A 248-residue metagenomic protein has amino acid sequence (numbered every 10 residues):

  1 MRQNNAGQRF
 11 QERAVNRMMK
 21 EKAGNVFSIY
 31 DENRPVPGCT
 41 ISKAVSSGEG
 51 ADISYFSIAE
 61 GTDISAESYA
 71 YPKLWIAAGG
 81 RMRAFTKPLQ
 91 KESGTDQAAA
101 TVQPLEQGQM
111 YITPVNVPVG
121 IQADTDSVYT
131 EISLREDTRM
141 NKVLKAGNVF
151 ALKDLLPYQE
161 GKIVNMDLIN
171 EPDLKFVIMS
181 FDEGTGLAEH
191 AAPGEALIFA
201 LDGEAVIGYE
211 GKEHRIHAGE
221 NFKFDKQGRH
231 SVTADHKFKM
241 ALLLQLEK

Functional and structural regions predicted by a protein language model:
M1-D52, T95, A99-Q107, D126-D173: A short, N-terminal "cap"/entry segment at the start of jelly-roll beta-barrel domains of the cupin/DSBH fold
V36-I41, D52-Y69, L89-Q90, G161-N165 (+3 more regions): Conserved short histidine dyad/triad with adjacent acidic residue
I64-A66, A84-F85, Q103, T113 (+5 more regions): Short beta-strand His + acidic residue motifs that chelate non-heme Fe in jelly-roll/DSBH and cupin folds
Y69-E92, P193-E210: Glycine- and acidic-residue-biased ligand/ion/polar-headgroup-sensing regions
A78-G79, T125, L201-D202, H217-A218 (+1 more regions): A cytosolic small-molecule/anion-sensing beta-strand core signal
P88-N116, E210-Q227: Short acidic-glycine-tyrosine-enriched beta hairpin
E106-Q109, V115-R139, K226-K248: Ligand-binding loop in jelly-roll beta-barrel domains
L144-K212: Conserved small-residue-rich
